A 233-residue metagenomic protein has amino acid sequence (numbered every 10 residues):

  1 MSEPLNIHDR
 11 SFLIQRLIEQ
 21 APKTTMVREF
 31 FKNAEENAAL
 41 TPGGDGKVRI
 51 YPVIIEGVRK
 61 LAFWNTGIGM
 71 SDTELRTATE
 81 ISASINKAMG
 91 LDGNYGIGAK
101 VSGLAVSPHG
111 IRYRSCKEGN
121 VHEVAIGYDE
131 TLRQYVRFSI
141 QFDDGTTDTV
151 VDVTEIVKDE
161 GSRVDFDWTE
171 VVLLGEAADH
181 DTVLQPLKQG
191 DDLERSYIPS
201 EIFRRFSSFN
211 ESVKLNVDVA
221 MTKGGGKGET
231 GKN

Functional and structural regions predicted by a protein language model:
M1-L5, A38-G93, C116-N233: Interdomain "switch/hinge" adjacent to the Bergerat
P4-E29, K87: Conserved short strand/loop->alpha-helix "switch" segment adjacent to the catalytic nucleotide/phosphoryl-transfer site
S11, K32, Y95-A99, T154-V157: Short alpha-helical segments and helix-capping/turn motifs at coil-helix boundaries
E19-I50, G98-A105: Conserved ATP-binding N-box helix of the HATPase_c
V106-S107, N210: Extended, compositionally biased eukaryotic interaction scaffolds
P108-R114: Glycine-rich ATP-binding loops of the HATPase_c
